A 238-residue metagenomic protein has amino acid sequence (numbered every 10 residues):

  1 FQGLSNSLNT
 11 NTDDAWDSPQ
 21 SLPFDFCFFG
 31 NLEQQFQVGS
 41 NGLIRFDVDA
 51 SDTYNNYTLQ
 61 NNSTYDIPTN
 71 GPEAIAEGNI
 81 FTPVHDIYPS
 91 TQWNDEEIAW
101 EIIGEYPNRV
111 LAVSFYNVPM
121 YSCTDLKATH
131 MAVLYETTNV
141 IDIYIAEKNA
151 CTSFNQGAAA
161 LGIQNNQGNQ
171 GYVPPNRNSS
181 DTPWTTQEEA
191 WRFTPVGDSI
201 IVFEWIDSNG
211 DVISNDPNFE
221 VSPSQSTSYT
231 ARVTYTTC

Functional and structural regions predicted by a protein language model:
F1-I206, G210-D211, P217-S224, S228-C238: Extracytoplasmic Ser/Thr/Pro-rich, glycosylation-prone low-complexity segments
